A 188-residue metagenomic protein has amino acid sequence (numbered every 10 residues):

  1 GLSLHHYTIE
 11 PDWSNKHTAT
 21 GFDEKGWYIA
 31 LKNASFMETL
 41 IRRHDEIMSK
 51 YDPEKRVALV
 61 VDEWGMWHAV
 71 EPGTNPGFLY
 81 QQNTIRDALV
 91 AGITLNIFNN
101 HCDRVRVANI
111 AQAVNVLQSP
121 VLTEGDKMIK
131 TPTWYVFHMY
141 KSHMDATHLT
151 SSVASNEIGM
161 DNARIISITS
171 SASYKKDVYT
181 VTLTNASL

Functional and structural regions predicted by a protein language model:
G1-S35, V57-A58, D62-W67, P72 (+3 more regions): Aromatic- and acid-rich polysaccharide-binding/catalytic face of secreted or lumenal carbohydrate-active enzymes
H5-Y7, E124, Y140, T184: Structured loops at beta-to-helix junctions and adjacent beta-edge loops in soluble globular domains
I29-I41, R86-D87: Phosphate/oxyanion-binding active-site loops and adjacent basic polyanion-contact surfaces
H44: Active-site-proximal structural segments of metal-dependent nucleotidyl cyclase/transferase enzymes
M48: Conserved hydrophobic residues forming the short capping helix/wall of the S-adenosyl-L-methionine
R56-S170, K175-D177: Aromatic/acidic polysaccharide-binding cleft in carbohydrate-active enzymes
D177-A186: Short, well-ordered beta-strand segments enriched in hydrophobic/aromatic residues
